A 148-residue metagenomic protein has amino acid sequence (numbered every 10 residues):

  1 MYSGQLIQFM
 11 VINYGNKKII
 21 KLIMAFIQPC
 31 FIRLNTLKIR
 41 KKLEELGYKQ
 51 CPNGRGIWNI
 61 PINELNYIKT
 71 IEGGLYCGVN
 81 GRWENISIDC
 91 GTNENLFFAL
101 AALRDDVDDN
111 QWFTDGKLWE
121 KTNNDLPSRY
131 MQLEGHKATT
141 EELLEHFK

Functional and structural regions predicted by a protein language model:
L6-F9: Cationic, low-complexity basic patches in intrinsically disordered or flexible, solvent-exposed regions
V11, I19, Q111-D115: A ubiquitous, low-specificity "background" feature that marks scattered single residues across proteins without
Y14, I20-C51: Short, extreme N-terminal segment that most often corresponds to the first beta-strand
L46, G54-K148: Charged interaction segments
